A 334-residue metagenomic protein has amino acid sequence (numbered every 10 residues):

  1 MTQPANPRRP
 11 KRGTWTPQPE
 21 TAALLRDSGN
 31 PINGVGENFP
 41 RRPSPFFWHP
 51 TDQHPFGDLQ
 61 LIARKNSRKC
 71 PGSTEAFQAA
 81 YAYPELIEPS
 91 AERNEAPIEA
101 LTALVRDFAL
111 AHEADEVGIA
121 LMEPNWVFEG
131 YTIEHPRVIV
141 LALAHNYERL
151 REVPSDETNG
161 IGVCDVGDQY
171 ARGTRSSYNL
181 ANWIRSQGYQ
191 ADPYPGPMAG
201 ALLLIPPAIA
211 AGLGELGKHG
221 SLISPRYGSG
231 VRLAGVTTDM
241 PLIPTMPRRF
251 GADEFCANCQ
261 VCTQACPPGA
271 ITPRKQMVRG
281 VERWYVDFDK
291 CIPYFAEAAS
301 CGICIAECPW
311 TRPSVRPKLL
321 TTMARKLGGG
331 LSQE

Functional and structural regions predicted by a protein language model:
M1-I119, E129-E134, A306, W310-E334: Iron-sulfur (Fe-S) cluster-binding modules
E99, R106, D115-G329: Catalytic cores of enzyme domains
